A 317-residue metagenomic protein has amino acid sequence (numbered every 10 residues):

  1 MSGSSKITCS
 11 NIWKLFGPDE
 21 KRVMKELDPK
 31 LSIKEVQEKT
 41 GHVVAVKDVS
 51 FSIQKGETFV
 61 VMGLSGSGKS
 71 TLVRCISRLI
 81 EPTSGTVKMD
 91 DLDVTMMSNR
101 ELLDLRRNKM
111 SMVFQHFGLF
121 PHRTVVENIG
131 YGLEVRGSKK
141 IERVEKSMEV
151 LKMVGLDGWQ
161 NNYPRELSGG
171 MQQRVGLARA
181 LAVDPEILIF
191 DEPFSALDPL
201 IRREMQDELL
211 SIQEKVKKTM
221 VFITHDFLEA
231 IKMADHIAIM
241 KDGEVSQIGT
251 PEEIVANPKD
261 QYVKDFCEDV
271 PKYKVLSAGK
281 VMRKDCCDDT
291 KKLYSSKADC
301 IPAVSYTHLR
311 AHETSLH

Functional and structural regions predicted by a protein language model:
K25-E35, L92-D93, E134, I141-G158: Conserved ABC ATPase "signature" region
S77: Helix-to-loop junction immediately C-terminal to a conserved catalytic motif
G85-D93: Conserved ABC transporter NBD signature motif
Y163-L167, M171: Conserved ABC ATPase signature
A182-E186: A short, proline-enriched helix->beta-strand linker immediately N-terminal to the Walker B motif in ABC-type P-loop
T307-T314: Conserved small/polar residues in nucleotide/adenosyl-binding loops
